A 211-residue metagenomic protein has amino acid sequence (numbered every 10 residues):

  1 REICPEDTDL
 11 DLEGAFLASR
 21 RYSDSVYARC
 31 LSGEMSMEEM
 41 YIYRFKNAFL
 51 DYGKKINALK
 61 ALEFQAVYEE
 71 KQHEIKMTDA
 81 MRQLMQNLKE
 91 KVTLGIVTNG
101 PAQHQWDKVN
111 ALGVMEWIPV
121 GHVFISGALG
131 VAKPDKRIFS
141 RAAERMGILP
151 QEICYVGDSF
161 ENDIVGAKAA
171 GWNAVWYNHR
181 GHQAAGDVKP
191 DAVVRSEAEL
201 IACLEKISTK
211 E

Functional and structural regions predicted by a protein language model:
R1-C4, E152: Short, intrinsically disordered, charge-balanced linker/junction segments flanking boundaries in proteins
E2, L10, L17, R21-A66: A metal-dependent, Asp-based hydrolase signature
C4-L10, D51-K55, G113-I118, G147-I148: Short helix-capping segments at alpha-helix termini
D24-M35, K71-A80, K133, A169 (+1 more regions): Short amphipathic alpha-helical segments at helix boundaries and their inter-helical linkers
S32, E70-Q72, S126, P150-Q151: Short, contiguous strand/loop micro-motifs
E34, E38-I42, I56-L62, A66-I96: Short, acidic loop-to-helix structural element flanking the phosphoryl-transfer center in phosphate-processing enzymes
R82, Q86, G100-E211: Asp-based, Mg2+/Mn2+-dependent phosphohydrolase catalytic module
